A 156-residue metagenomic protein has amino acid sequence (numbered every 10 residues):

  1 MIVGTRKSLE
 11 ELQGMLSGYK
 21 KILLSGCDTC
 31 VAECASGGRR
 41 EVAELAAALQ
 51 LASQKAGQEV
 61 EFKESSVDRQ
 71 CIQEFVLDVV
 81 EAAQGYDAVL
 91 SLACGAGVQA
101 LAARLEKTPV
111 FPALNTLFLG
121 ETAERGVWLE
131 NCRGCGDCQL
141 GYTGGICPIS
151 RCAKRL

Functional and structural regions predicted by a protein language model:
M1-L156: Iron-sulfur-associated redox domains of electron-transfer enzymes in respiratory and anaerobic energy metabolism
